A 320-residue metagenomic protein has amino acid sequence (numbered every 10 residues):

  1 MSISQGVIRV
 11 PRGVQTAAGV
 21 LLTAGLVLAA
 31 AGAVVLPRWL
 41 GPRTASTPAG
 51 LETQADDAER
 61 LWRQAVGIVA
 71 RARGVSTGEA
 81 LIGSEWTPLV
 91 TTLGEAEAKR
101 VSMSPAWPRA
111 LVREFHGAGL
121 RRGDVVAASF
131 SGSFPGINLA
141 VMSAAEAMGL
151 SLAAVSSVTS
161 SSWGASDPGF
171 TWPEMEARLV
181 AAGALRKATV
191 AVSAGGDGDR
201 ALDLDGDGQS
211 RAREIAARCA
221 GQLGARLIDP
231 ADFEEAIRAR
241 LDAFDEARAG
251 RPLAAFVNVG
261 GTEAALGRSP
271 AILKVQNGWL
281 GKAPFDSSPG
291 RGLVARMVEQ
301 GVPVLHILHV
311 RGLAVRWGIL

Functional and structural regions predicted by a protein language model:
M1-R12: N-terminal Lys/Arg-rich, disordered targeting/topogenic segments
A17-L36: Hydrophobic membrane-insertion alpha-helices, especially the h-region of bacterial N-terminal signal peptides
P37-T53: Ser/Thr/Pro/Gly-rich low-complexity linker/stalk segments immediately outside membranes or between
G50-A106: N-terminal, Lys/Arg-enriched amphipathic/low-complexity engagement segments that precede the first folded domain
A106, R113-A118, R122-T171: Membrane-embedded segments
G132-G136, T159-W163, G196-D199, T262-A265 (+1 more regions): Solvent-exposed loop/turn segments at secondary-structure junctions within structured extracellular/periplasmic domains
G169-P252, F256: A substrate-binding/cap region within the structured catalytic cores of diverse enzymes
L253-A255, T262-L320: C-terminal functional extensions of proteins
